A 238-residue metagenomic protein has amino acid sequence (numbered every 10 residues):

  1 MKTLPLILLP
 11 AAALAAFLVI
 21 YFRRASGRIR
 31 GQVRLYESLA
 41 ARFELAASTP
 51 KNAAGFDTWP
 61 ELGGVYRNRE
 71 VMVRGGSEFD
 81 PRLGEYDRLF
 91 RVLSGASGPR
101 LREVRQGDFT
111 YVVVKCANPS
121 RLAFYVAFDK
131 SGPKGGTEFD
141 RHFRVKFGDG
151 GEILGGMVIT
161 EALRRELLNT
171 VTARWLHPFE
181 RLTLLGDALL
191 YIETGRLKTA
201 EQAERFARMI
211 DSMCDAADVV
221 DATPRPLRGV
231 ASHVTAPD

Functional and structural regions predicted by a protein language model:
M1-P10: Feature marks short, highly hydrophobic, charge-poor N-terminal signal-anchor/signal peptide-like helices that anchor
A12-L14: Canonical hydrophobic alpha-helical transmembrane segment
A16-L39: Transmembrane-cytosolic junction motif
V33-R82, Y86, L93-D238: Charged, low-complexity intrinsically disordered regions
